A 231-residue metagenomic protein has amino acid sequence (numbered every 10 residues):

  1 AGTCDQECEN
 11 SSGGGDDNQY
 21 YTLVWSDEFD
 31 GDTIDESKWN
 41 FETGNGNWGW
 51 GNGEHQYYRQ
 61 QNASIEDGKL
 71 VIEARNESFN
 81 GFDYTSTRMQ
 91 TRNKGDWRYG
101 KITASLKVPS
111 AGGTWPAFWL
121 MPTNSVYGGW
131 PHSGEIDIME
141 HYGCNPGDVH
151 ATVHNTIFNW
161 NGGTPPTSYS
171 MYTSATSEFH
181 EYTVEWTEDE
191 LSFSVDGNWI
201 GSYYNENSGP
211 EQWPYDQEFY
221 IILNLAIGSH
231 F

Functional and structural regions predicted by a protein language model:
A1-G13: Primarily marks secretory-pathway-exposed extracellular/lumenal segments that are disulfide- and glycosylation-prone
G14-F231: GH16 jelly-roll
